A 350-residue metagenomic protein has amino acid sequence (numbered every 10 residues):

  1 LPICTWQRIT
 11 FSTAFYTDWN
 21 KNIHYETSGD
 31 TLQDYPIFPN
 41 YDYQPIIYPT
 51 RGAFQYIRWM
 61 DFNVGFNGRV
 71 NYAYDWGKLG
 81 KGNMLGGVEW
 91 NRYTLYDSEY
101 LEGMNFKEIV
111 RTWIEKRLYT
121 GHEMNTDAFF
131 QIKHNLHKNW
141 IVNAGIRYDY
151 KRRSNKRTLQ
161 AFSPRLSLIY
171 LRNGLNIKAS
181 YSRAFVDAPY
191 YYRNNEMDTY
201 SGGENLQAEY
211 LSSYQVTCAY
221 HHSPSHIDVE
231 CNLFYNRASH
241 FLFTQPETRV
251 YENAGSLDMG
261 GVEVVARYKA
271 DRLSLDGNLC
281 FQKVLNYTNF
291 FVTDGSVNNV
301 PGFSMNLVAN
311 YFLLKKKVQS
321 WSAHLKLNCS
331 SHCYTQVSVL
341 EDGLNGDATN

Functional and structural regions predicted by a protein language model:
P2, T50-R58, N71, R111-L118 (+6 more regions): Extracellular loop and loop/strand-boundary signature of outer-membrane beta-barrel proteins
P2-K156, L171, E230-L233, D276: Face-selective signature of the C-terminal outer-membrane beta-barrel domain
I3-T5, G68, Y72-W76, T120 (+12 more regions): Residue-level signature of outer-membrane beta-barrel architecture
T17-K21, Y74, W90-Y96, M124-T126 (+11 more regions): Transmembrane beta-strands of outer-membrane beta-barrel pores
T27-I47, E99-V110, L159-R165, N194-G202 (+3 more regions): Flexible, surface-exposed loop regions and adjacent strand-edge segments of Gram-negative outer-membrane beta-barrel
P45-R69, Y119-G121, N125, G203-Q207 (+4 more regions): Outer membrane beta-barrel strand-and-loop segments of large Gram-negative receptors, especially TonB-dependent
Y72, N135-V142, V229, F234-R237 (+1 more regions): Gram-negative outer-membrane beta-barrel transporters
K107, R152, K156, F162 (+4 more regions): Surface-exposed extracellular loop regions of Gram-negative outer-membrane beta-barrel proteins, predominantly
